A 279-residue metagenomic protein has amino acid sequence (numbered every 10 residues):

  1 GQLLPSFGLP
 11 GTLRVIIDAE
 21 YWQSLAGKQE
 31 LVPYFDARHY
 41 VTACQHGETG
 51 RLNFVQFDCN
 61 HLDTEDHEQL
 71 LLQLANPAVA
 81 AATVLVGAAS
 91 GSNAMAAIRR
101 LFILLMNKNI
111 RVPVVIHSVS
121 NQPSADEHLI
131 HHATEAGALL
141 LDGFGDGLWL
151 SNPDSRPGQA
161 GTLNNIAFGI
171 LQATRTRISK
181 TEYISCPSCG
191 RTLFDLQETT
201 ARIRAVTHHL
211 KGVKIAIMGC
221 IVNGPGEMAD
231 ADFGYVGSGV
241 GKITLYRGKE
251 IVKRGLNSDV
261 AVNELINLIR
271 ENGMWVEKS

Functional and structural regions predicted by a protein language model:
L4, G8-I16, W22-L210, K214-I217: Catalytic alpha/beta core domains of metabolic enzymes, predominantly
E135, N223-G224: Conserved sugar-transfer catalytic core signal across GT-A, GT-B, and GT-C glycosyltransferases
L139, C186, C220, M228 (+1 more regions): Conserved, mostly hydrophobic/aromatic
G224, G239, V276: N-terminal loops that bind phosphate or other acidic moieties and the adjacent beta-alpha structural core
A231: An anion/phosphate-binding loop that grips the pyrophosphate of nucleotide cofactors and donors
V240-I243, E250-M274: Beta-strand/loop-dominated core regions that host nucleotide or nucleotide-derived cofactor-binding catalytic loops
